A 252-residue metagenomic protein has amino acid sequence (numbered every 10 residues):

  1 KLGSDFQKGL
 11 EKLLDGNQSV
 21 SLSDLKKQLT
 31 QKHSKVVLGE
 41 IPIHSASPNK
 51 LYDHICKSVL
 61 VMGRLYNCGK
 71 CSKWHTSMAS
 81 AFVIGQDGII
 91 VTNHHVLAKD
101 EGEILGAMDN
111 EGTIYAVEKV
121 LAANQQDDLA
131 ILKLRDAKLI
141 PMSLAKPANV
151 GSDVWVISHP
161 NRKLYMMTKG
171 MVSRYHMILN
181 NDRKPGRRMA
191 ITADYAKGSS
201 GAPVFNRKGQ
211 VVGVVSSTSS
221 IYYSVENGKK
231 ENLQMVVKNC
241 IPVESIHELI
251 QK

Functional and structural regions predicted by a protein language model:
K1-F82, I90, I246-K252: N-terminal activation segment of mature serine protease catalytic domains
K50-L51, F82, E118-L121, K133-L164: Active-site substrate-binding loop(s) of clan PA
Y52-I55, H75, V83-I84, A122-Q126 (+4 more regions): Extracellular/periplasmic catalytic domains that process cell-envelope and extracellular macromolecules
K57-W74, I114, A130-P141, M166-Q251: Active-site region of chymotrypsin-like
M78, G85-D127, L134, V150 (+1 more regions): Catalytic-histidine neighborhood of serine endopeptidases, predominantly the chymotrypsin-like S1/PA family
A81, G88-I89, L164, K238: A residue-level structural signature of the nucleotidyltransferase/glycosyltransferase Rossmann-like core
N93-H95, H159, S217: Short, surface-exposed secondary-structure boundary micro-motifs
